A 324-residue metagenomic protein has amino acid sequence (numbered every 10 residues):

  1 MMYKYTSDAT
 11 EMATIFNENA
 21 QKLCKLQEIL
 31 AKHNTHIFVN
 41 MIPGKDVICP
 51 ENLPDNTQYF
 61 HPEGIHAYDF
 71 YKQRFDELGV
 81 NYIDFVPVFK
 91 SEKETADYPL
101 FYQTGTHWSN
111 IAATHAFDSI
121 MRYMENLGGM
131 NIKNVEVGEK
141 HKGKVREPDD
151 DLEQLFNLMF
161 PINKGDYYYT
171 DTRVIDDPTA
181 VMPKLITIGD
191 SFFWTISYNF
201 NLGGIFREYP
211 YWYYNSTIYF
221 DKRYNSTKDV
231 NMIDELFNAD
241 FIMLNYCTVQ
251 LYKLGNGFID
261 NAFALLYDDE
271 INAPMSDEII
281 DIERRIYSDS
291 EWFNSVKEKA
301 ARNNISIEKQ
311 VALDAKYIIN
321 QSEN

Functional and structural regions predicted by a protein language model:
M1-N324: Extracellular glycan-modifying ectodomains
